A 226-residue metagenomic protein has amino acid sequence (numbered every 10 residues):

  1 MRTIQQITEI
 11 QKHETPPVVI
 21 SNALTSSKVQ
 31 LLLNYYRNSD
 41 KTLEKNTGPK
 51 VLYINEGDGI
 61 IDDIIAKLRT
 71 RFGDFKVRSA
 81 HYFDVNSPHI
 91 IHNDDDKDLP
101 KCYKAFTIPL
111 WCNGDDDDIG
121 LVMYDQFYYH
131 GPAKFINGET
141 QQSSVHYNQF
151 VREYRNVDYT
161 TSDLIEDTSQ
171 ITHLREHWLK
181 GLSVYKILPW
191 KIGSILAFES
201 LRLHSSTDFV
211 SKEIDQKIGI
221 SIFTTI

Functional and structural regions predicted by a protein language model:
R2-N93, G120, F127, P132-S162: Non-heme Fe(II)/2-oxoglutarate
N86-L203, T207-I226: Catalytic core of non-heme Fe(II) oxygenases with the double-stranded beta-helix
